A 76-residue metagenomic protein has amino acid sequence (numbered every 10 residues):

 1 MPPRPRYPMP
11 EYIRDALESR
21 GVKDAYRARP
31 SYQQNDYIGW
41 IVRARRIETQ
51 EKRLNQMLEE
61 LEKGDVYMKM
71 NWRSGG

Functional and structural regions predicted by a protein language model:
M1-G76: Charge-dense, helix-prone N-terminal extensions
